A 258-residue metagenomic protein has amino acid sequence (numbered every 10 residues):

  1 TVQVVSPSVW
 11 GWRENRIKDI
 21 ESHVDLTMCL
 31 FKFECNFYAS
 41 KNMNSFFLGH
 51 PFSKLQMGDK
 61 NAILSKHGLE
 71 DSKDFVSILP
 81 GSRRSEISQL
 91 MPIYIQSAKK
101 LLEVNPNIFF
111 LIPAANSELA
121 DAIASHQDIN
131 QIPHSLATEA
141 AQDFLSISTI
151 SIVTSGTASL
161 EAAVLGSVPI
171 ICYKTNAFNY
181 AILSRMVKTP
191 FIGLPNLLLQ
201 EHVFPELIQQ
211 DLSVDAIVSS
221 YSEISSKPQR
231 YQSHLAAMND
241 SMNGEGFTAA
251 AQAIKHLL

Functional and structural regions predicted by a protein language model:
T1-L258: Nucleotide-activated sugar donor-binding and catalytic core shared by glycosyltransferases and related lipid-linked
